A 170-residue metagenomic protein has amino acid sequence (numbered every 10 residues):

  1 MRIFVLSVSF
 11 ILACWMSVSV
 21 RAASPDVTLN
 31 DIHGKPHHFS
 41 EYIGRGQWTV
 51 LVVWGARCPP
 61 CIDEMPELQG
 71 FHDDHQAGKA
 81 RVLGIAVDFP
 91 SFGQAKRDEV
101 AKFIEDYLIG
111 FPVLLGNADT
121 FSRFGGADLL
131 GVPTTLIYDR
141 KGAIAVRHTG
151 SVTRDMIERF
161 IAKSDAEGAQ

Functional and structural regions predicted by a protein language model:
M1-S7: Positively charged n-region of N-terminal signal peptides that target proteins for export
S7-W15: Bacterial N-terminal signal peptides
W15-A22: Sec/Tat signal peptide C-region and signal peptidase I cleavage site
S24-P25, T49, V132-P133: Short loop/turn microsegments at loop-to-beta-strand junctions
V27-T49, F124: A short beta-strand-turn-helix
F39-I62, L68: Short active-site neighborhood of thiol/selenol oxidoreductases, capturing the structured segment around
I62-Y107, A118-R123: Structural microenvironment flanking redox-active thiols in thiol-disulfide oxidoreductases
Y107-G110, L115-A162: Thiol/disulfide oxidoreductase modules built on the thioredoxin-like
